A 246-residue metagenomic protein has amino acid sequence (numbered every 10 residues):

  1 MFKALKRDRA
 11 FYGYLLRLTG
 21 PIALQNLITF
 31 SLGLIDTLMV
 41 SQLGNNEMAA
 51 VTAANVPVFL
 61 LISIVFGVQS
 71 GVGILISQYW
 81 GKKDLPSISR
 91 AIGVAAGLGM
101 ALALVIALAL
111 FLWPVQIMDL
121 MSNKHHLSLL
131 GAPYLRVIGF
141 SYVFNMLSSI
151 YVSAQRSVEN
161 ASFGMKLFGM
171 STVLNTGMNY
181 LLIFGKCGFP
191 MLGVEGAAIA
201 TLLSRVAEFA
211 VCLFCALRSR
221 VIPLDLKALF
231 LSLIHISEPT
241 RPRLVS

Functional and structural regions predicted by a protein language model:
M1-K3, L27, L202-L229: C-terminal transmembrane helix end/exit motif
M1-N26, I234-S237: N-terminal membrane topogenesis motif
R17, V40-F59, H125-L130, V194-E195 (+2 more regions): Interfacial/gating helices of multi-pass transporter permease domains
S31-A49, M118-H125, L181-L192, R241: Helix-terminus/linker motif at the lipid-water interface of multi-pass membrane proteins
M48-F111, N145-G164: Small-residue-rich hydrophobic transmembrane alpha-helices
V105-R136, F184: Short membrane-interface helical motifs at transmembrane helix boundaries in multi-pass membrane transporters
V173-A210: Membrane-interface helix-loop junctions in multi-pass transport and translocation proteins
I234-S246: Single conserved hydrophobic/aromatic residue that forms the stacking wall/gate of nucleotide- or nucleobase-binding
